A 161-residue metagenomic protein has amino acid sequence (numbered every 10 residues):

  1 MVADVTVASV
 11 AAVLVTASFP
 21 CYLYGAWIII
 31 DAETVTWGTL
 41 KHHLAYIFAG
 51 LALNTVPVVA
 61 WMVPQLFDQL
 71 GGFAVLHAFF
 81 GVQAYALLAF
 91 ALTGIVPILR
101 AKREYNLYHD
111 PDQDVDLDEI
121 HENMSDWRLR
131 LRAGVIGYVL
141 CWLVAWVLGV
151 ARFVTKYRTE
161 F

Functional and structural regions predicted by a protein language model:
M1-T6, T159-F161: Short, strongly hydrophobic alpha-helical membrane anchors
A11-A32: N-terminal signal-anchor/start-transfer transmembrane helix
P20-A26, A89-D112: Membrane-water interface of transmembrane alpha-helices
I30-L44, L70: Membrane-interface helix-boundary motifs at transmembrane edges
H42-F67: A generic, lipid-embedded transmembrane alpha helix
M62-L99: Alpha-helical transmembrane-segment detector that highlights a single hydrophobic TM helix and its immediate
Y108-L131: Short membrane-interface loop/juxtamembrane segments of multi-pass integral membrane proteins
W146-F161: Juxtamembrane boundary at the C-terminal end of a transmembrane helix
